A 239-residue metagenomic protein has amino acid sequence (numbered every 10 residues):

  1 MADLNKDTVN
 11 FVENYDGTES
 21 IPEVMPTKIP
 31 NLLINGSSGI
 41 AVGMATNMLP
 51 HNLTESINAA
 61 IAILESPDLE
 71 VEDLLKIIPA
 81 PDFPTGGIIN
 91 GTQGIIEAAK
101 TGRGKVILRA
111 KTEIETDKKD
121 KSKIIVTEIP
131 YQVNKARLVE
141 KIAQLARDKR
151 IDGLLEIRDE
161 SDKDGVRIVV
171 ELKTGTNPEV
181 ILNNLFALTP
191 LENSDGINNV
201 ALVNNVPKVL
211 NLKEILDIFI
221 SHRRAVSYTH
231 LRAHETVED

Functional and structural regions predicted by a protein language model:
A2-K6, N31, A62, S66 (+3 more regions): Conserved helix-loop functional segments at active or binding sites
L4-T27: P-loop NTPase nucleotide-binding/switch module
F11-D16, L75-F83, R158-D164, V200-N205: A glycine-rich phosphate-binding loop feature that marks nucleotide/adenosyl-phosphate handling sites
E23-T27, I34, L210: Core structural elements
I29-L53: Conserved phosphate/anionic-ligand binding catalytic regions in large, soluble enzymes, centered on
M44-G104: Conserved glycine-bearing catalytic or ligand-binding loops at nucleotide- and phosphate-handling centers of large
G104-S227: Gly/Lys-enriched N-terminal cap/neck module of very large, oligomeric protein machines
T229-T236: Conserved small/polar residues in nucleotide/adenosyl-binding loops
